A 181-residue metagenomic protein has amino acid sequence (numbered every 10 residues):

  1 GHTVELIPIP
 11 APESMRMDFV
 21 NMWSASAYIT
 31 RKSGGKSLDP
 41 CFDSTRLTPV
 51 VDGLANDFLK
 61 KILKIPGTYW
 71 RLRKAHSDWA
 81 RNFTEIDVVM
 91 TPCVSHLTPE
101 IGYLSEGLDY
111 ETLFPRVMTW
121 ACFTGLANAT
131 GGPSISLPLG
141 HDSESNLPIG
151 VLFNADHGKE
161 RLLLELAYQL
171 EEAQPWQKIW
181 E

Functional and structural regions predicted by a protein language model:
G1-E13: Acidic-enriched catalytic cores of C-N bond-cleaving enzymes acting on peptides and small amides
T3, N21-A80, P92-H96, S136-L147: Short helix-loop capping/hinge segments that flank enzyme active sites or metal/cofactor-binding pockets
T3, P66, W70, N128-E181: Structural helix-boundary/capping segments
M15-S26, E100-E106: Short glycine/threonine-rich loop-to-helix capping motif typified by GTGT followed within a few residues by an Asp-Pro
D87-V88: Short, Asp-centered acidic motifs that coordinate Mg2+ and/or phosphate in catalytic or ligand-binding sites
P99-W120: Short, surface-exposed loop/helix-turn segments at secondary-structure junctions that function as lids/hinges flanking
